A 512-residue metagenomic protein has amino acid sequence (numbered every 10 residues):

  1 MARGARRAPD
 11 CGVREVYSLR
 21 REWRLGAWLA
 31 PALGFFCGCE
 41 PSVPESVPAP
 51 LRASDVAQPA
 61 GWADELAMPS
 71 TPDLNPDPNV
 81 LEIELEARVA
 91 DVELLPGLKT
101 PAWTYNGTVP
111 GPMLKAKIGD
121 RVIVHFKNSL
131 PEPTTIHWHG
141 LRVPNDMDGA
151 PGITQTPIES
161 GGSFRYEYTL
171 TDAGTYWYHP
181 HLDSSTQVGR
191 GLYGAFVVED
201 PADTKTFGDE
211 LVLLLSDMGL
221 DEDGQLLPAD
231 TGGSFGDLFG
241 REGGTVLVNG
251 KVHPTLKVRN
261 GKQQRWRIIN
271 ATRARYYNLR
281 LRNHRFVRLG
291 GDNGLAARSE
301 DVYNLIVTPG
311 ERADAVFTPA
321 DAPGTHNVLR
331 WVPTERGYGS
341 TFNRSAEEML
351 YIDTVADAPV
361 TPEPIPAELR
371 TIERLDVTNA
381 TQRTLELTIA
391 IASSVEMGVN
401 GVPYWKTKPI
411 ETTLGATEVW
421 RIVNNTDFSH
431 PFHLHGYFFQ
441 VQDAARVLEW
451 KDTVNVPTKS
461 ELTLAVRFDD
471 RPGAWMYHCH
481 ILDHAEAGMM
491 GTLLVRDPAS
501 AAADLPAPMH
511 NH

Functional and structural regions predicted by a protein language model:
F35-G38: C-terminal motif of bacterial Sec signal peptides marking the signal peptidase cleavage site
P41-E84, V188-L220, A297-S429, R467-A474 (+1 more regions): Extended terminal and domain-junction accessory segments
V43, G162, Y166-D203: Hydrophobic or amphipathic alpha-helical targeting/insertion segments
D73-A102: Mature N-terminal segment immediately following signal peptide/propeptide cleavage in secreted/periplasmic
V92-I118, G243-K257, A392-T417: N-terminal edge beta-strand
V109-A116, V122-H125, W138-D172, V248 (+5 more regions): Extracytoplasmic beta-sandwich strand-turn segments characteristic of Greek-key/jelly-roll folds
F126-L130, I268-T272, I422-T426: Asparagine-centered strand-capping/turn motif at beta-strand->loop junctions
D209-K262, I269-R273, A390: Acidic-aromatic/histidine active-site loop/patch
